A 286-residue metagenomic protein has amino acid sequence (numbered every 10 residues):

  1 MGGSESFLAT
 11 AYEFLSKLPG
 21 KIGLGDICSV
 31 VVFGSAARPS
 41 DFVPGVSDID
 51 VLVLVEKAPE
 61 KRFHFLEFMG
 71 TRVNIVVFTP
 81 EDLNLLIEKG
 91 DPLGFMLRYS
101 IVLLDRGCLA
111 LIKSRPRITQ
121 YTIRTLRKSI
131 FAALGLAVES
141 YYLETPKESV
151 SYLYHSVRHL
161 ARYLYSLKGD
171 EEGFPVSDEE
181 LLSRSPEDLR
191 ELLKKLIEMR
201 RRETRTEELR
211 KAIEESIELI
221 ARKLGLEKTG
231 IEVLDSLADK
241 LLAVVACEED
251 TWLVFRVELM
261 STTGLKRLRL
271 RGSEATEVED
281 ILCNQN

Functional and structural regions predicted by a protein language model:
M1, I112-Q120: Short glycine/proline- and acidic residue-enriched helix-loop micro-motifs that form flexible lids or anion-recognition
M1-V31, C283-N286: Helical scaffold of the NTase/Pol beta-like nucleotidyltransferase catalytic core
L15-I49, V53-P59: Active-site nucleotide-donor binding segment shared across nucleotidyl transfer reactions
S47-I49, T71, P146, T251: Residues at beta-strand starts and edge strands
E56, K61-F68: Glycine/small-residue-rich interface belts in oligomeric ring/scaffold proteins and their assembly partners
L66-L111, L134: Conserved catalytic core of two-metal-ion nucleotidyltransferases
I118-N286: Conserved nucleotidyltransferase catalytic core and NTase-mimicking acidic/glycine-rich helix/loop elements in nucleic
